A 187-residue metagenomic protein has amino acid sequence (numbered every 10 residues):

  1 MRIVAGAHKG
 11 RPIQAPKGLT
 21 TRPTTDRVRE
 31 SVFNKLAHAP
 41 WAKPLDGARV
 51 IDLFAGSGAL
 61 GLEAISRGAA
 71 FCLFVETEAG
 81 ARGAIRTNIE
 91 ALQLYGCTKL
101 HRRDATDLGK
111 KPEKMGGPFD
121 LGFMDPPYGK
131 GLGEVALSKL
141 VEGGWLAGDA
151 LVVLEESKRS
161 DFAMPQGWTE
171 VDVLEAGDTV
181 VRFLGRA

Functional and structural regions predicted by a protein language model:
M1-A187: Class I S-adenosyl-L-methionine-dependent methyltransferase catalytic core
